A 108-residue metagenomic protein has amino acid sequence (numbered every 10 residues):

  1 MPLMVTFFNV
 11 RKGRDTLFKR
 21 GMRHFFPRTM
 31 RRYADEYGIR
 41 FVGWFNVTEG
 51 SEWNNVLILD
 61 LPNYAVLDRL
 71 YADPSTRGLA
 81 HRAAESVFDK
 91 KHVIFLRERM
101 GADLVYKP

Functional and structural regions predicted by a protein language model:
M1-R77, V87-P108: Short S/T/G/P-rich N-terminal loop/turn motif that feeds into the first structured element of a domain
R82-E85: C-terminal structural segments of small proteins and small subunits
